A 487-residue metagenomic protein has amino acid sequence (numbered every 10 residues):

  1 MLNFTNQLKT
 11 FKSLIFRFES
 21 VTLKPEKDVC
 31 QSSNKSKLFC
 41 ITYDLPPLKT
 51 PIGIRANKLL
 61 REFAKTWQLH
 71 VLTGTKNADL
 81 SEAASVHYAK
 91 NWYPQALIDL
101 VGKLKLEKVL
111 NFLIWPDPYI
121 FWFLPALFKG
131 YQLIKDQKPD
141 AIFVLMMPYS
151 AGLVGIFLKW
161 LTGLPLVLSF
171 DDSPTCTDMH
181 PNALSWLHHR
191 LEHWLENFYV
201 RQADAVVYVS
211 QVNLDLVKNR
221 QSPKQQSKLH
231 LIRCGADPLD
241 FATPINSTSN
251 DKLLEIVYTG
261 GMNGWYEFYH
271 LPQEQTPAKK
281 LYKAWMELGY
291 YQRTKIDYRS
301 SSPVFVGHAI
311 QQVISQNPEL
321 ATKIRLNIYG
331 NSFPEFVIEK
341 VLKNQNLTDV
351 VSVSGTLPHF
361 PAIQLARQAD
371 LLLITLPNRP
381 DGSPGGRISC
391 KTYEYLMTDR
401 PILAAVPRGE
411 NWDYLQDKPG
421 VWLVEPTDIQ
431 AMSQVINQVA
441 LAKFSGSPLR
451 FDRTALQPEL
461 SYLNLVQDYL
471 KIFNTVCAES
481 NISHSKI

Functional and structural regions predicted by a protein language model:
L2-W92, E287, Y291-K295, V313 (+1 more regions): N-terminal subdomain of nucleotide-sugar transferases
K9-K12, H87-K90, T175, H189-T243 (+1 more regions): Donor nucleotide-sugar binding/catalytic pocket of nucleotide-sugar-dependent glycosyltransferases
K24, L97, G235-L253, N263-H270: Acidic anion/phosphate-binding donor-loop and adjacent secondary structure in glycosyltransferase catalytic cores
S32-K35, V71-P125, Q132-I134: A conserved catalytic-core segment of Leloir-type glycosyltransferases
F39, T248-S301, G307, L465: Conserved donor-binding/catalytic core segment of Leloir-type glycosyltransferases
D297, P358-F360, Q364, L372-T392 (+1 more regions): Nucleotide-sugar-dependent
N317-G330, F336-I363: Nucleotide-activated donor-binding/catalytic signature segment of Leloir-type glycosyltransferases, i.e., the conserved
P426-A431, F444-C477: A charged, aromatic-enriched C-terminal amphipathic alpha-helix characteristic of glycosyltransferases across folds
